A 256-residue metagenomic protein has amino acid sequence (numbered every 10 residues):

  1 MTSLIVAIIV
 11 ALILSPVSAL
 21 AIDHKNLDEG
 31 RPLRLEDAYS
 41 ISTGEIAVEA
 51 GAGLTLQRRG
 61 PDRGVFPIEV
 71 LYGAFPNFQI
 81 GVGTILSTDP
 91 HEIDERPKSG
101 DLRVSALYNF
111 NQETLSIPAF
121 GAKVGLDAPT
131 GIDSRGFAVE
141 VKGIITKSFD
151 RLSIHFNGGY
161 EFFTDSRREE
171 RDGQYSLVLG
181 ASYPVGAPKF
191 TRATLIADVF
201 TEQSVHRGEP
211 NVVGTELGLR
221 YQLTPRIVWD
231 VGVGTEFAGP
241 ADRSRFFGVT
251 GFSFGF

Functional and structural regions predicted by a protein language model:
M1-D28: Cleavable N-terminal export/targeting peptides
L20-F256: Transmembrane beta-barrel domains of Gram-negative outer membranes and organellar outer membranes
